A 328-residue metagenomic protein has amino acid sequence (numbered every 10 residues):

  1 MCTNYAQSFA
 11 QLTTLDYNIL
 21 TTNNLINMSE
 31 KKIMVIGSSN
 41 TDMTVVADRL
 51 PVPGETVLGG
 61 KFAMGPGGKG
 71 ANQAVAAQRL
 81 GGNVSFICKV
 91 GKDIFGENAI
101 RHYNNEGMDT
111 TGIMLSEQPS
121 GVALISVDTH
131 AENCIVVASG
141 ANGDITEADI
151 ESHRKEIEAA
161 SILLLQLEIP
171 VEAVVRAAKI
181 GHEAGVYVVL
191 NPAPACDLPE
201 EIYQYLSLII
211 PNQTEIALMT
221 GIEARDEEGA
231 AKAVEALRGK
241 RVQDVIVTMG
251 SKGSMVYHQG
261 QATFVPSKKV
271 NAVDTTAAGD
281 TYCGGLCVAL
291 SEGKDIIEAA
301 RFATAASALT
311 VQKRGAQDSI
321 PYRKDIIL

Functional and structural regions predicted by a protein language model:
M1-T3, T14-K89, I94-I100, N105 (+1 more regions): Glycine-rich phosphate/adenosyl-contacting loop at the front of the ribokinase-like
Y17, N23-I33, C196-E201, E227-L328: Conserved phosphate-binding/catalytic region of the ribokinase-like
P53-V57, M64, R79-S161, I327-L328: Conserved N-terminal subdomain of the carbohydrate kinase-like
V75, V122-S126, G253-V256: Short beta-strand scaffold segments in enzyme catalytic cores
Q78, H182, S291: Gly/Ala-rich phosphate-binding loop of Rossmann-like dinucleotide-binding domains, activating on the conserved
E156-E158, Y203-Q204, G239: A short, aliphatic-rich alpha-helical micro-motif
I162-K232, K252-S254: Conserved beta-alpha-beta core of the PfkB/ribokinase-like small-molecule kinase fold
